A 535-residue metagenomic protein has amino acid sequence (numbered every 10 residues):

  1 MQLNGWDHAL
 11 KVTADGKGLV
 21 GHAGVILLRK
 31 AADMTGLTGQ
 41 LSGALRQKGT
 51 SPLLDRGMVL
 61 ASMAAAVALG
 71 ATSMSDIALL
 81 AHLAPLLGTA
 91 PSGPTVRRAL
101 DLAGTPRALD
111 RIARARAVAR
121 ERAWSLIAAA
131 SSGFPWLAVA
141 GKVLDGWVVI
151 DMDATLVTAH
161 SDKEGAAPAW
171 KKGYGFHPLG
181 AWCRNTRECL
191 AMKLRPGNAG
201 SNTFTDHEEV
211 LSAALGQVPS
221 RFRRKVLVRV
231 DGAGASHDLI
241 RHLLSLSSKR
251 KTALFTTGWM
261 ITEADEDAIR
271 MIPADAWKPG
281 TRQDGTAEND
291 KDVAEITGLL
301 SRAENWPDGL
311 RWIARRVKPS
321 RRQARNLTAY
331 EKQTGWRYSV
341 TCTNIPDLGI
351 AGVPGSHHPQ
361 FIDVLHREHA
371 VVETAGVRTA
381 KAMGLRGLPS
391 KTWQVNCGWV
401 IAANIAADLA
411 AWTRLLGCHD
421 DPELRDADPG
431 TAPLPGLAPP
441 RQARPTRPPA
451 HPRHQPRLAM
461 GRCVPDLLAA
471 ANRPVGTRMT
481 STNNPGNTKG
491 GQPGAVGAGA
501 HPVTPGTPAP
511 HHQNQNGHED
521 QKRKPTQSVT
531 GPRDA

Functional and structural regions predicted by a protein language model:
M1-G173, G180-G200, T205-R221, K249 (+5 more regions): Dynamic "connector" segments at or just before major functional cores
M1-L10, T252-T374, K381, L468-S481 (+5 more regions): An anionic, glycine-rich sequence signature occurring as long contiguous blocks
A31, I77, P359-W393, G398 (+2 more regions): Short amphipathic alpha-helical "interface-anchor" segments enriched in bulky aromatics
A31, S62-M63, M74-I77, P91-S92 (+9 more regions): Short, conserved catalytic/metal-binding motifs centered on acidic residues
L83, S245, I261, M271-K278 (+8 more regions): Short, well-ordered loop/turn and helix-capping segments at boundaries between secondary-structure elements and domains
L87, V157-A159, E188, N198-S201 (+8 more regions): Flexible loop/turn segments at secondary-structure boundaries
S201-A264: Domain-level cores of phosphate- or acyl-group-handling catalytic modules
R386-R453: Basic, amphipathic alpha-helical segments enriched in Lys/Arg and hydrophobic/aromatic residues
